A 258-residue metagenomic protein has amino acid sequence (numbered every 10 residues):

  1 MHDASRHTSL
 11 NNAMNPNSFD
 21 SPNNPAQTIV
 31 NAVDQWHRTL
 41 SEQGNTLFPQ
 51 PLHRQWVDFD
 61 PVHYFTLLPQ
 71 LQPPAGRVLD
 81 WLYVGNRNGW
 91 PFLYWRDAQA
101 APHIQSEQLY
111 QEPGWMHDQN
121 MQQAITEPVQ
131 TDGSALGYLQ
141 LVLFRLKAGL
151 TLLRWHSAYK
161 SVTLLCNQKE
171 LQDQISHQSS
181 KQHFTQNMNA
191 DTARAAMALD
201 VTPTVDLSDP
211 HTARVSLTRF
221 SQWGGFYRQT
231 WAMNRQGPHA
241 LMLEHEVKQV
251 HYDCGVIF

Functional and structural regions predicted by a protein language model:
D3-A4: Acidic, Ala/Val/Gly-enriched low-complexity intrinsically disordered segments
L10-M197: Extended, low-hydrophobicity segments enriched in charged/polar residues
L82-V84, L199-D209: Short, exposed beta-strand/loop patches in secreted or surface proteins that constitute
T204-F258: C-terminal, beta-strand-rich globular interaction domains
